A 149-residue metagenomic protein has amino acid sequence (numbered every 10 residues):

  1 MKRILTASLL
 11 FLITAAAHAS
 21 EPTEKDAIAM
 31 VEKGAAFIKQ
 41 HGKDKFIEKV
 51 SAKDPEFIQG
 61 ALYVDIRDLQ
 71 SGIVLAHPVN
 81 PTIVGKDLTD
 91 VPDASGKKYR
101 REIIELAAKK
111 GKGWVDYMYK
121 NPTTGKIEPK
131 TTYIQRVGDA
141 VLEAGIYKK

Functional and structural regions predicted by a protein language model:
K2-L9, A17-K149: N-terminal membrane-sensor/transducer module of prokaryotic signaling receptors
